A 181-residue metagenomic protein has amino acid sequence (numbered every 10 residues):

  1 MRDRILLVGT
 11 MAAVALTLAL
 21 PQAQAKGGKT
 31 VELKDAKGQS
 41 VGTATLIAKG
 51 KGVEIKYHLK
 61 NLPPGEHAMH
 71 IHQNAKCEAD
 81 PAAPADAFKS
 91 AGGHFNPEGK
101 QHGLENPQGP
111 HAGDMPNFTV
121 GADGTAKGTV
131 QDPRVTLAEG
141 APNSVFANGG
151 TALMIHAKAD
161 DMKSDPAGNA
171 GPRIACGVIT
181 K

Functional and structural regions predicted by a protein language model:
M1-T10: Bacterial N-terminal signal peptides that target proteins for export
V14-K181: N-terminal leader/targeting pre-sequences
